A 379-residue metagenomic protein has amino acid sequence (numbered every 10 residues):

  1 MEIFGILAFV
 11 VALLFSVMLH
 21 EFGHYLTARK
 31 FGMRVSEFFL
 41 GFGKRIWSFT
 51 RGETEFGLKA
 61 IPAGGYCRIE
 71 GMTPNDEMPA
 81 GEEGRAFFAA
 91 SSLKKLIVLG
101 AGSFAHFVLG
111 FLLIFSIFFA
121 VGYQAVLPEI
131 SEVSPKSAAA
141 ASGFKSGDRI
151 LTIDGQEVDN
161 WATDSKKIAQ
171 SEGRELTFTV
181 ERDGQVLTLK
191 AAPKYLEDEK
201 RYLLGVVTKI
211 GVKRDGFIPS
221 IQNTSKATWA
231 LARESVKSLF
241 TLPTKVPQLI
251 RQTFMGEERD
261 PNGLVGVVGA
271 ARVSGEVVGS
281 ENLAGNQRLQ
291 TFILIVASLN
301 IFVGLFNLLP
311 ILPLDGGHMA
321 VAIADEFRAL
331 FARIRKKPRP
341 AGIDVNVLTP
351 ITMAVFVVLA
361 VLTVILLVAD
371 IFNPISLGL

Functional and structural regions predicted by a protein language model:
M1-F9: Feature marks short, highly hydrophobic, charge-poor N-terminal signal-anchor/signal peptide-like helices that anchor
R29-G110, T208-G216, S220, V273-E276 (+1 more regions): Membrane-embedded helix-turn/re-entrant segments that form the catalytic/gating core of multi-pass membrane enzymes
F31-S36, G122-A138, I375-L379: Alpha-helical transmembrane signal-anchor/signal-peptide segments
R85-A86, A90, L196-V303, I323-P350 (+1 more regions): Functional transmembrane alpha-helices
S103-F119, L359: Hydrophobic membrane-insertion alpha-helices, especially the h-region of bacterial N-terminal signal peptides
A139-W161, T228: Conserved PDZ fold ligand-binding element
K145, L151-T152, K166-K209: PDZ-domain C-terminal substructure recognizer with occasional recognition of PDZ-binding tails
L299-L314: Transmembrane alpha-helix interface/packing and boundary motifs in multi-pass membrane proteins, characterized by
